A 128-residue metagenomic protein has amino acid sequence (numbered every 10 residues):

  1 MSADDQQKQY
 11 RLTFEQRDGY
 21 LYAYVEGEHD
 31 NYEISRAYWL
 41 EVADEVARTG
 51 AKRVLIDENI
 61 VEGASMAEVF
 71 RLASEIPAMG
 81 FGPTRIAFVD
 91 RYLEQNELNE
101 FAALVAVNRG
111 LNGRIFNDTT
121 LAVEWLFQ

Functional and structural regions predicted by a protein language model:
S2-Q128: Amphipathic, Lys/Arg-enriched alpha-helical "gate/interface" segment within cytosolic domains that mediates
